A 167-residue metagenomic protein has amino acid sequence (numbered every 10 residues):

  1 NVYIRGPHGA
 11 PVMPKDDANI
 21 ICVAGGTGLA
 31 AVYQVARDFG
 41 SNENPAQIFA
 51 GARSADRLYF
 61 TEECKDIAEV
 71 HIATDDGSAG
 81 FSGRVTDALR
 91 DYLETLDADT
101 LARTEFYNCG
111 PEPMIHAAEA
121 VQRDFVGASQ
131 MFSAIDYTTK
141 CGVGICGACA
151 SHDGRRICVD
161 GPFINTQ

Functional and structural regions predicted by a protein language model:
N1-T138: FNR/FR-type flavoprotein reductase catalytic core
G9-V12, G142, C158-V159, I164: Generic, ordered loop/turn and secondary-structure boundary motif
E112-P113, A117-A120, D124, F132 (+1 more regions): Iron-sulfur (Fe-S) cluster-binding segments and ferredoxin-like electron-carrier domains, especially [2Fe-2S]
T138-G147: Cysteine-centered iron-sulfur cluster-binding motifs in ferredoxin-type domains/subunits of redox enzymes
